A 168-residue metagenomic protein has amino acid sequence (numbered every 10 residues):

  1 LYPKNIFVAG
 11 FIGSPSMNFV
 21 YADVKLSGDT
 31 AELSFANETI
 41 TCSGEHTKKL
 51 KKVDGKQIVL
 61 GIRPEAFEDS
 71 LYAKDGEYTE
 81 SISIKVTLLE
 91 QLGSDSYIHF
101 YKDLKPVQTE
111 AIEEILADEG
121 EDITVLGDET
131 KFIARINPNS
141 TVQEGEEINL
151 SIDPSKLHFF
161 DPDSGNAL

Functional and structural regions predicted by a protein language model:
L1-M17: Conserved beta-strand-loop-alpha-helix hinge in the C-terminal portion of ABC ATPase nucleotide-binding domains
M17, L26-L168: Non-catalytic connector elements of ABC transporters
